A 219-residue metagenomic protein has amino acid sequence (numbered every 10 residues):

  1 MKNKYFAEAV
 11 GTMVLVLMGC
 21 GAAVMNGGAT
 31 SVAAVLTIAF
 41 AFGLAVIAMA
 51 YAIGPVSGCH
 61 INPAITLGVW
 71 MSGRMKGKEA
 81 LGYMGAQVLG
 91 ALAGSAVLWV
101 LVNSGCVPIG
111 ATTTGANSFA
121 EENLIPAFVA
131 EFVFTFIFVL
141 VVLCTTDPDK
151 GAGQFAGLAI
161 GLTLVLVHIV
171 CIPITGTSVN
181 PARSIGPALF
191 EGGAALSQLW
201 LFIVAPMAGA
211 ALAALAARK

Functional and structural regions predicted by a protein language model:
M1-K219: Membrane-interface helix-loop junctions and terminal tails of multi-pass membrane proteins
